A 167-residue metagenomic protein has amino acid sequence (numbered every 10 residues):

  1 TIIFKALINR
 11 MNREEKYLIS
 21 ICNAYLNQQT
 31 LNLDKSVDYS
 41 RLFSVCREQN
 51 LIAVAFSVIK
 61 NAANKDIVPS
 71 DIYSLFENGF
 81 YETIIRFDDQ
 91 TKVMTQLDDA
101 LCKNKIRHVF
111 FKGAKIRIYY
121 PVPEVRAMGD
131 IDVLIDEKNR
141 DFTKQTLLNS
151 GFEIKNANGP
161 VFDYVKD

Functional and structural regions predicted by a protein language model:
T1-R10: N-terminal amphipathic/basic-hydrophobic helices that include classical n-h-c signal peptides and signal-anchor
N9-R10, S74, N149: Polar/charged alpha-helical tracts
R13-K112: Helical scaffold of the NTase/Pol beta-like nucleotidyltransferase catalytic core
N61, I116, V161-F162: Positions that flank functional sites
I67, P121-E124, V165-D167: Short secondary-structure transition/capping segments
R86, M94-T95, L148-D167: Conserved catalytic core of two-metal-ion nucleotidyltransferases
T95-L148, N156: Active-site nucleotide-donor binding segment shared across nucleotidyl transfer reactions
